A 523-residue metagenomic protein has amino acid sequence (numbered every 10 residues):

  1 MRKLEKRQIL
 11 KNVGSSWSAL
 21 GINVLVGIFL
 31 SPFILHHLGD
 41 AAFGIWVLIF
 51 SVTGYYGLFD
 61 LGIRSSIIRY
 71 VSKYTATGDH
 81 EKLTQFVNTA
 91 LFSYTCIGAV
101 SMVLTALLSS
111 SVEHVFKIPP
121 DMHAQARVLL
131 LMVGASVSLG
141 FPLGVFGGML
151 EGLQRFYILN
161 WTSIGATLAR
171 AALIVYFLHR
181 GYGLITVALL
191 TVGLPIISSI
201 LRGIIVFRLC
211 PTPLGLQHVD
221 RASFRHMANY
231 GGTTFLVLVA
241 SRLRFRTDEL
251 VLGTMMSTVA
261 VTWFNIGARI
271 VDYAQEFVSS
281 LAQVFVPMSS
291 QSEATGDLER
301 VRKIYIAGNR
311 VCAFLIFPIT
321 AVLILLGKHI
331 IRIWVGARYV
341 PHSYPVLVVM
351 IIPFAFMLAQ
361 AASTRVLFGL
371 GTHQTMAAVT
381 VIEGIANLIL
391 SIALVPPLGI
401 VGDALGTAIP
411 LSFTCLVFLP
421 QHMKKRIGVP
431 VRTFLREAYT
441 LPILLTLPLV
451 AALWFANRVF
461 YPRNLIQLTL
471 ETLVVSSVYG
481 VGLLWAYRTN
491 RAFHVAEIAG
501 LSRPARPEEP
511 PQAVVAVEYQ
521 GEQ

Functional and structural regions predicted by a protein language model:
M1-G27, E81-T89, H123-A126, Q154 (+5 more regions): N-terminal membrane topogenesis motif
M1-I9, I185, R202-F245, V284 (+3 more regions): Interhelical loop/hinge segments that connect adjacent transmembrane helices in multipass membrane
Q8-K73, G98-A106, S136, R170-A171 (+2 more regions): Signature of the first transmembrane helix
L10, S138-S163, V175, Y182-I185 (+3 more regions): Membrane-interface junctions at transmembrane-helix termini in multi-pass inner-membrane proteins
L61-T77, E151-G152, C210-P211, G267 (+2 more regions): Helix-loop junctions and terminal segments of transmembrane helices in multi-pass membrane transport/translocation
S109-V133, L323-A355, I427: Interfacial segments at transmembrane-helix termini and the short loops linking adjacent helices
L131, N160-L209, H226-Y230, V381-I389 (+2 more regions): Hydrophobic alpha-helical transmembrane segments
I427-V431, L453-Q523: Membrane-proximal transmembrane or re-entrant/amphipathic helices at the cytosolic face
